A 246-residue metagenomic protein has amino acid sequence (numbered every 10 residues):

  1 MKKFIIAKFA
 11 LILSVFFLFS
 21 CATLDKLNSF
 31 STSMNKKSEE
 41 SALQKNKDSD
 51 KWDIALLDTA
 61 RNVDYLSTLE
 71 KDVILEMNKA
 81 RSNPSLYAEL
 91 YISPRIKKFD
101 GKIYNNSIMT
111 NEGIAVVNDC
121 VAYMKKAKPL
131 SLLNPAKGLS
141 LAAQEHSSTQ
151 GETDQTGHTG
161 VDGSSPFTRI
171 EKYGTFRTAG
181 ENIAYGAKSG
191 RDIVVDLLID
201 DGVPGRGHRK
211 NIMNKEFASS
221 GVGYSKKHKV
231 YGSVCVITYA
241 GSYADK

Functional and structural regions predicted by a protein language model:
M1-A10: Bacterial N-terminal signal peptides that target proteins for export
F30-K71: N-terminal low-complexity, Pro/Thr/Ser-rich intrinsically disordered segments that act as propeptides or flexible
V63-Y173, R209, K215, S219: Short, well-ordered surface patches within globular domains
S140-D245: A well-ordered secondary-structure block
